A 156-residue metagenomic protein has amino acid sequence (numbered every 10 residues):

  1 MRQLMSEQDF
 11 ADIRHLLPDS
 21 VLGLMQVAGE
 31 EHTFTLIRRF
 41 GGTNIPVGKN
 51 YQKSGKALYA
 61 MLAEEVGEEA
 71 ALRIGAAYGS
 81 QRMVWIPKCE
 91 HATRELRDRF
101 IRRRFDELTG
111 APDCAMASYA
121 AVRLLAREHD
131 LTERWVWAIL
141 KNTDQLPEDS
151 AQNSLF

Functional and structural regions predicted by a protein language model:
M1-S54, L58, S80: DNA-contacting interfaces and partner/effector-binding or oligomerization modules in DNA-centric proteins
Q8, R94-Y119: Short, amphipathic alpha-helical "recognition" segments used to contact nucleic acids or chromatin
R14-L17, E68-R94: Basic, amphipathic alpha-helix used for nucleic-acid engagement in HTH/winged-helix/SANT-Myb modules and analogous
L24, D113-D130, V136: Short alpha-helical "recognition helix" segments of helix-turn-helix
N50-G67, A71-I74: Acidic (E/D-rich), amphipathic helical modules within compact regulatory domains
A60-E68, F100, Q152-F156: Intrinsically disordered, low-complexity basic tails/linkers immediately adjacent to helix-turn-helix/homeobox/MYB/SANT
E90, P147-F156: Short Lys/Arg-enriched helix C-cap and helix-to-coil transition segments that create basic nucleic-acid-contact patches
T132-Q145: Major-groove recognition helix of helix-turn-helix-like DNA-binding domains
